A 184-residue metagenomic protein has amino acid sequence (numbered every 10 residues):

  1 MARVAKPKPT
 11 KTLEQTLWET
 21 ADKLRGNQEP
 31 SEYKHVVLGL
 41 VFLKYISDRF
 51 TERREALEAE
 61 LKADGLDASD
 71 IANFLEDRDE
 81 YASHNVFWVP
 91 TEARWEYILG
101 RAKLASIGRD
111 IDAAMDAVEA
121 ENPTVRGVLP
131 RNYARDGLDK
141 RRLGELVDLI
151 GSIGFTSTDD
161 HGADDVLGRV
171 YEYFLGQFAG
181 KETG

Functional and structural regions predicted by a protein language model:
M1-G184: Non-catalytic, mostly N-terminal accessory regions of nucleic-acid modification and defense proteins
